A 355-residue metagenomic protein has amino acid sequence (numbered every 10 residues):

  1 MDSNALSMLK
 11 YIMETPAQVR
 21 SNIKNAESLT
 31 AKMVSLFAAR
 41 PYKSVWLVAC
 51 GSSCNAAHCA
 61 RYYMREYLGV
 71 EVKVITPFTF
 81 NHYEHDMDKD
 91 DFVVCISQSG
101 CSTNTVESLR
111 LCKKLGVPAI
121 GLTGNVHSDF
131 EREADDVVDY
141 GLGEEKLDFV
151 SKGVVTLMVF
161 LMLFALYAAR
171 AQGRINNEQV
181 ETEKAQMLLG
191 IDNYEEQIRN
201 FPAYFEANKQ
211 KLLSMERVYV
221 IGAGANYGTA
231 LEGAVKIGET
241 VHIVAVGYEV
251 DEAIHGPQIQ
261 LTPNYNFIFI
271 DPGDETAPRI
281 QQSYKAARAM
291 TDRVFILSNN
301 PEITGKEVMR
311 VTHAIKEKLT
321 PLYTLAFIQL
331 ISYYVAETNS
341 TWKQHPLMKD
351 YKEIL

Functional and structural regions predicted by a protein language model:
S3-K43, V138, E144-V150, V154-Y265 (+1 more regions): Active-site phosphate/pyrophosphate-binding segments
L29-A31, A38-M187, A223, P263 (+1 more regions): Glycine-rich phosphate-binding loops that contact phosphosugars or nucleotide phosphates
A56, A60, T156-L161, T229 (+2 more regions): Catalytic-loop motifs flanking and including active-site residues across diverse enzymes
R170, I243, G273, R293 (+3 more regions): Short, well-ordered loop/turn and helix-capping segments at boundaries between secondary-structure elements and domains
R310-L355: Peripheral docking tails and interdomain loops at the edges of cofactor- or intermediate-handling domains
